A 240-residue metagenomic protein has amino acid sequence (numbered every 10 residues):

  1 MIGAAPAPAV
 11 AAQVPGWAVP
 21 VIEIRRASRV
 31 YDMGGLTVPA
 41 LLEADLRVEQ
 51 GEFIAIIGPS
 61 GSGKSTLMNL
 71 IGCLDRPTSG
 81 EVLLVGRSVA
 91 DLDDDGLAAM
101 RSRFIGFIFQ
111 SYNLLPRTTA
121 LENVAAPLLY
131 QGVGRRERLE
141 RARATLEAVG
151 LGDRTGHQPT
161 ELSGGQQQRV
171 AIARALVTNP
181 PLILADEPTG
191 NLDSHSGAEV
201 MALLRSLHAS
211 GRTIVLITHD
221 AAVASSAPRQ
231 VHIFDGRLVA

Functional and structural regions predicted by a protein language model:
M1-V30, V239-A240: ABC-family P-loop ATPase nucleotide-binding domain
V19-F234: ABC family nucleotide-binding domain
